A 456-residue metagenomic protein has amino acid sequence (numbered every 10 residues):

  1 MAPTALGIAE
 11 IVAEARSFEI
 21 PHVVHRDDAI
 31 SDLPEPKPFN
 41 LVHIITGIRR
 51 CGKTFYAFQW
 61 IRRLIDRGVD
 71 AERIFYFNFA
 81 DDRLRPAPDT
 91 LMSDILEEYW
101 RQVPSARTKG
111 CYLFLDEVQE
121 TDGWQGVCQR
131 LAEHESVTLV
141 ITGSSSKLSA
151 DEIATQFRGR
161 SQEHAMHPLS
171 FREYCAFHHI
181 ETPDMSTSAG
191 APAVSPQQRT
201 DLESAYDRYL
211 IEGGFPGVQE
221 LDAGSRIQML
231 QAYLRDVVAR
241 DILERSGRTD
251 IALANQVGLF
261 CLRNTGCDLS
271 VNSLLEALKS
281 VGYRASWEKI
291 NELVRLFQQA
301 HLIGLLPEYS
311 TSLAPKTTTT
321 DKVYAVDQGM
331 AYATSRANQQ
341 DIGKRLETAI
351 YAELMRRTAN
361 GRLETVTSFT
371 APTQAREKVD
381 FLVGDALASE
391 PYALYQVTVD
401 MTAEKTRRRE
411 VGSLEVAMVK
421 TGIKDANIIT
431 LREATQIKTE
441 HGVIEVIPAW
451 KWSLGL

Functional and structural regions predicted by a protein language model:
M1-P34: N-terminal pre-Walker A segment at the start of P-loop NTPase domains
A2, E152-C267: Interdomain motor-coupling "hinge/lid" segment immediately C-terminal to the ATP-binding subdomain of NTP-driven enzymes
I45: Hydrophobic anchor at the beta1->P-loop junction of P-loop NTPases
K53: Conserved lysine of the Walker
Y56: Hydrophobic positions on the alpha1 helix immediately C-terminal to the Walker A/P-loop
R73, L221-P391: Accessory nucleic acid-recognition modules appended to NTPase machines
F77-A106: Short glycine-rich substrate-engagement loop in P-loop NTPases that contacts/grips substrate
L431-L456: Domain-level recognition of nuclease-like catalytic cores that cleave nucleotide substrates
